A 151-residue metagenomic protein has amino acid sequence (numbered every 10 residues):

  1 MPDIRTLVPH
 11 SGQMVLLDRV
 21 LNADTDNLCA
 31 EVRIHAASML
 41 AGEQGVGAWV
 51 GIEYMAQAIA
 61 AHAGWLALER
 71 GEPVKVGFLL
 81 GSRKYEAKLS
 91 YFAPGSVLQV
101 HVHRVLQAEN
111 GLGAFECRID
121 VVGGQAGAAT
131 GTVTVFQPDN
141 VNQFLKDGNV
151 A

Functional and structural regions predicted by a protein language model:
M1-S11: Short aromatic-glycine motifs in intrinsically disordered, low-complexity regions
R5, D18-L21, H103-V105, D120: Conserved positions in beta-strands of structured domains
R5, E43, A87-Y91: Beta-strand-rich interaction surfaces with strong enrichment in secreted/lumenal proteins
G12-G47: Catalytic strand-loop segment that frames the active site of acyl-thioester-processing enzymes
D24-L28, A60, L106-G111: Short, conserved beta-turn/loop elements at beta-strand boundaries and strand-helix junctions
R33-A67: A conserved, well-ordered hydrophobic junction motif at loop->secondary-structure transitions
A61-Q99: Hydrophobic beta-strand-centered segment that forms part of the acyl-chain substrate-binding groove
Y91-S96, H103-A151: HotDog/MaoC-like acyl-thioester-processing domains
